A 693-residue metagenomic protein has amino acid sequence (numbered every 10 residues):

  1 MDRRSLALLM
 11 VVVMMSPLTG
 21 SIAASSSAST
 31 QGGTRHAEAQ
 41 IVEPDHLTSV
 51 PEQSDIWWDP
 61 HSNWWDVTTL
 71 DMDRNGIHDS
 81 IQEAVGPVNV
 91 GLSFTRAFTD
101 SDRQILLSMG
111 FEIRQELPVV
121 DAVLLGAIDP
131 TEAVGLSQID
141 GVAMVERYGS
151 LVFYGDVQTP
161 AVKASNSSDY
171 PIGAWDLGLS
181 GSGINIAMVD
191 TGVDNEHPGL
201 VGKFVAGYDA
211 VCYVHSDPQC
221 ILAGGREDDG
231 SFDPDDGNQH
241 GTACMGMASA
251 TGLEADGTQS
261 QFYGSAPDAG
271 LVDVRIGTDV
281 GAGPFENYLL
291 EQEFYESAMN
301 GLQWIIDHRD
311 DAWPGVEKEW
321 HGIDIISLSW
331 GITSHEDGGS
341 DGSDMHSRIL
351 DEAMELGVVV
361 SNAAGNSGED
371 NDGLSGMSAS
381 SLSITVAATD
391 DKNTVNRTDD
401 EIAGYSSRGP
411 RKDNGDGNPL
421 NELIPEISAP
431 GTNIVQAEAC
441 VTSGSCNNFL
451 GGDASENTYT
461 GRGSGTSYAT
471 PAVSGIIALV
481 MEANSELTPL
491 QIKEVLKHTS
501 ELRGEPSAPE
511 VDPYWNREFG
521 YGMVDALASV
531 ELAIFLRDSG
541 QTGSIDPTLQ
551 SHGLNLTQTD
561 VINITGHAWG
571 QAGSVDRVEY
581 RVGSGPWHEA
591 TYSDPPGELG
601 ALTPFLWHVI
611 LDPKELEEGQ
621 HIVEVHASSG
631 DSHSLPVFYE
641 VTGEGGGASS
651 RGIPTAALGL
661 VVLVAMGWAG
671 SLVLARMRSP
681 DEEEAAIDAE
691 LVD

Functional and structural regions predicted by a protein language model:
M1-R35, G645-D693: Secretory targeting signatures
S5-L124, D129-G173, E644: Autoinhibitory N-terminal propeptides
I56-E83, S168, I172, V211-D235 (+6 more regions): Surface-exposed intrinsically disordered loops and tails
N63, I323-S327, E482-Q571: C-terminal subdomain of the subtilisin-like protease fold in secreted/lumenal serine endopeptidases
G173-Y208, C212-E296, E319-D324, E355 (+4 more regions): Subtilisin-like serine protease catalytic core
Y208-V214, S378-A478, E482: Extracellular S/T/G-rich loop segment that most often corresponds to the catalytic His/Ser-adjacent loop
L302-S340, A363: Short acidic, glycine-rich surface-loop motifs adjacent to enzyme active sites
S544-N555, I562-G647: Long, low-complexity serine/threonine/glycine- and acidic-rich segments characteristic of extracellular
